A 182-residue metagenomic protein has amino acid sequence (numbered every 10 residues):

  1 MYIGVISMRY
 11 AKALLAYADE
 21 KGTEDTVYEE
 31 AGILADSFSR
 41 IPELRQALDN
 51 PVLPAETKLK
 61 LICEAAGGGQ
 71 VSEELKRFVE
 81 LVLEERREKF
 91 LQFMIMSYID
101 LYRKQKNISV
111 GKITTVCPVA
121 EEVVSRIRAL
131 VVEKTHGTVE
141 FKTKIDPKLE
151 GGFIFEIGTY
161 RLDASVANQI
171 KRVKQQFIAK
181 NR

Functional and structural regions predicted by a protein language model:
M1-R182: Elongated, mostly alpha-helical coiled-coil "stalk/stator" tethers of large membrane protein machines
